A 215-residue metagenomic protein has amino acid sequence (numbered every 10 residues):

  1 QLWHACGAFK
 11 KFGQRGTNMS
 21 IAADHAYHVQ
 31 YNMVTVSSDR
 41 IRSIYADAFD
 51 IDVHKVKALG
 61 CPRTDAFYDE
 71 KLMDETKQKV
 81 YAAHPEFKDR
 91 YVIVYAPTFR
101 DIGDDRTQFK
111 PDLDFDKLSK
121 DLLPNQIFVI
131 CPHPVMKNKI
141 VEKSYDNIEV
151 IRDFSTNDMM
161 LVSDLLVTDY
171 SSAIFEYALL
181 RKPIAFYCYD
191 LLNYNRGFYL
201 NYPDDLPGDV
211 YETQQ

Functional and structural regions predicted by a protein language model:
Q1, V34, L166-V167, I184: Short, well-ordered beta-strand core segments
Q1-K71: Active-site and donor-binding regions of nucleotide-sugar-utilizing enzymes
A5-A8, D39-R42, P62-D65, T98-I102 (+4 more regions): Short, solvent-exposed loop/turn segments at secondary-structure junctions
V29-V34, I127-F128, V162-L165, G208-E212: Short active-site oxyanion
Y31-N32, D52-H54, P124-Q126, R181-P183: A short helix->loop->beta-strand "cap" motif at the edges of active sites that frequently abuts
P62-E142: Conserved catalytic-core segment of nucleotide-activated headgroup transferases in glycan assembly
P134-F175, L180: Donor nucleotide-activated moiety binding/catalytic core segment of transferases that use nucleotide-activated donors
K143, S172-Q215: Catalytic binding pocket for nucleotide-activated donors in carbohydrate/polymer assembly enzymes
